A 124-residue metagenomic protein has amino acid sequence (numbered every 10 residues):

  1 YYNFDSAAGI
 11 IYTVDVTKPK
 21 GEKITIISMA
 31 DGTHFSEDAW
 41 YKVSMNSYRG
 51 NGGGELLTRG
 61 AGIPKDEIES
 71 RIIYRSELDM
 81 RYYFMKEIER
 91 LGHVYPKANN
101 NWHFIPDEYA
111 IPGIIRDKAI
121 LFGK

Functional and structural regions predicted by a protein language model:
Y1-K124: Catalytic centers of hydrolytic enzymes
